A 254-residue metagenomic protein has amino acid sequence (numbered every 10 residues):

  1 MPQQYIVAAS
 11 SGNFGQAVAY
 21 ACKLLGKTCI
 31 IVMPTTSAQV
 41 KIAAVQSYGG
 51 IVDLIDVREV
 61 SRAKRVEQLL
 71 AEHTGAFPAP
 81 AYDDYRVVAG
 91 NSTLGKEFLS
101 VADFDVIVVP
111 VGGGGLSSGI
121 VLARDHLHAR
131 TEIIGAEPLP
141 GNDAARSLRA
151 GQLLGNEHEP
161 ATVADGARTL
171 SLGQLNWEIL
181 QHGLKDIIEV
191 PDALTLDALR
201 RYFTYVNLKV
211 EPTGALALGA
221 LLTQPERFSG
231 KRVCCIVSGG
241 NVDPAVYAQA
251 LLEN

Functional and structural regions predicted by a protein language model:
M1-P34: Active-site cofactor/substrate anionic-group-binding motifs, chiefly glycine- and Lys/Arg-rich phosphate-binding loops
M1-Y5, A102-V106, F228-G230: Short helix-loop-beta connector
G12, C22, V45, A79 (+9 more regions): Buried hydrophobic positions in well-ordered alpha/beta secondary-structure cores of metabolic enzymes
Q16-T28, Q46, G119-H128, G219-R227: Alpha-helix C-terminal capping segments
I30-I31, T35-V106, P138-E189: Small/polar-residue-rich loop-to-helix segments that shape phosphate-bearing ligand pockets
D83-D84, V111-G115, E137-N142, P160-D165 (+4 more regions): Glycine-rich beta-alpha junction loops
G173-S229: Active-site-adjacent helical/loop segments in soluble small-molecule enzymes
L216-N254: Phosphate-binding loop/pocket of nucleotide- and phosphate-handling active sites
